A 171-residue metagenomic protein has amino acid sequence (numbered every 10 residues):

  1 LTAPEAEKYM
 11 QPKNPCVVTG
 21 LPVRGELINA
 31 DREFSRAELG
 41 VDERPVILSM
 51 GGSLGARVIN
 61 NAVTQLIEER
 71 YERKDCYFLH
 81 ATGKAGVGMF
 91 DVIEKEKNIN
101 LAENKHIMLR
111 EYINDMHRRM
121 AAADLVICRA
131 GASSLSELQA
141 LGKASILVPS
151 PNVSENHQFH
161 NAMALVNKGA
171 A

Functional and structural regions predicted by a protein language model:
L1-R32: Active-site-proximal region of nucleotide-activated glycan assembly enzymes, centered on histidine/acidic-rich loops
A3-P12, S134, E155-A162: Short, glycine/polar-rich helix-capping loops at beta-to-alpha or helix-loop-helix junctions that flank or form
P4-A6, P22-R24, Y112, A132 (+1 more regions): Short, acidic/turn-prone active-site loops that include or flank metal/cofactor- and phosphate-binding residues
A6-C16, F90-D91, R119, L138: Short loop/helix-cap segments at secondary-structure boundaries that form the rim of catalytic
Q11-N14, K74, E103, L141-G142 (+1 more regions): Short, structured coil segments at secondary-structure junctions
R32-F34, G40-L125, F159-M163, N167: Donor-nucleotide binding loops and adjacent catalytic segments primarily of GT-B fold Leloir glycosyltransferases
M116-H157: A donor-sugar binding/catalytic signature common to diverse glycosyltransferases and related nucleotide-sugar
